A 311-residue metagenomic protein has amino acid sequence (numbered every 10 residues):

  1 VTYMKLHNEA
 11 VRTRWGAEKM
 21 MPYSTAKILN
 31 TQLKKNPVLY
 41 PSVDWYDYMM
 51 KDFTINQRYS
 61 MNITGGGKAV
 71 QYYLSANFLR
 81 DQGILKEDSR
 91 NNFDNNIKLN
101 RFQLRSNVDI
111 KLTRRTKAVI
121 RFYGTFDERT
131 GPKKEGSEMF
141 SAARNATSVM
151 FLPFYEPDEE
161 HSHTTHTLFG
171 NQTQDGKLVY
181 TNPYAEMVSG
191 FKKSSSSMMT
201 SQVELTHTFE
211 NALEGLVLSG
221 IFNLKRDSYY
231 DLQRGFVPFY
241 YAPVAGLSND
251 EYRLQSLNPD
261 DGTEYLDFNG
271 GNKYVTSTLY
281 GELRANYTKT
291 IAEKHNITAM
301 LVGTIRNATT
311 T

Functional and structural regions predicted by a protein language model:
V1-S196, E204-T206: Membrane-proximal, glycine/serine-rich, low-complexity loop/turn segments characteristic of large bacterial
L79-R101, G131-K133, E138, S194-T200 (+1 more regions): Small-side-chain secondary-structure face that scaffolds active or pore-lining regions
